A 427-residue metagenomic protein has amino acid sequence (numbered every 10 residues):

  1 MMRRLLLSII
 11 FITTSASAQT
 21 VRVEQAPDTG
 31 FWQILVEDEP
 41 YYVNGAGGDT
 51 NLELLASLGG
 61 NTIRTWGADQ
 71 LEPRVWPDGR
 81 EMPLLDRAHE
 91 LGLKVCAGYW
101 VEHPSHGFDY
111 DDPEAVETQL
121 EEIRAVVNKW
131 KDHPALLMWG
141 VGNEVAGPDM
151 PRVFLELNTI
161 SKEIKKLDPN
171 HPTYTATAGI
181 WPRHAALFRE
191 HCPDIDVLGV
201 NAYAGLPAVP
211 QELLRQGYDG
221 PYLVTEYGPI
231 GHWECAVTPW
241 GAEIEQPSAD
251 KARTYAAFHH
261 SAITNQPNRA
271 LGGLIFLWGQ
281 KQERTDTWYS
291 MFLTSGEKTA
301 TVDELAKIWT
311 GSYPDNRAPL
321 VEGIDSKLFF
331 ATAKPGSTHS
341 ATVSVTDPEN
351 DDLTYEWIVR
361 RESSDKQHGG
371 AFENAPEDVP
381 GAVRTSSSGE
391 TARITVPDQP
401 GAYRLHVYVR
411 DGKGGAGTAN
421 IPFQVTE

Functional and structural regions predicted by a protein language model:
R4-T14: Sec-dependent N-terminal signal peptides
A16-A18: Boundary at the C-terminal end of the N-terminal hydrophobic targeting segment
A26-G30, L35-I195, A204-A208, Y218 (+3 more regions): Active-site mouth of glycoside hydrolases
T29, V36-G45, L214-F372, S386-G389 (+2 more regions): Substrate-binding clefts and catalytic carboxylate motifs of secreted carbohydrate-active enzymes
T395-P400: Short, surface-exposed loop/turn segments at beta-strand-coil junctions that are enriched for proline with nearby
R410-G415: Short, solvent-exposed loop/turn segments at the edges of extracellular beta-sandwich modules
P422-E427: Short beta-strand edge segments in extracellular beta-sheet folds
